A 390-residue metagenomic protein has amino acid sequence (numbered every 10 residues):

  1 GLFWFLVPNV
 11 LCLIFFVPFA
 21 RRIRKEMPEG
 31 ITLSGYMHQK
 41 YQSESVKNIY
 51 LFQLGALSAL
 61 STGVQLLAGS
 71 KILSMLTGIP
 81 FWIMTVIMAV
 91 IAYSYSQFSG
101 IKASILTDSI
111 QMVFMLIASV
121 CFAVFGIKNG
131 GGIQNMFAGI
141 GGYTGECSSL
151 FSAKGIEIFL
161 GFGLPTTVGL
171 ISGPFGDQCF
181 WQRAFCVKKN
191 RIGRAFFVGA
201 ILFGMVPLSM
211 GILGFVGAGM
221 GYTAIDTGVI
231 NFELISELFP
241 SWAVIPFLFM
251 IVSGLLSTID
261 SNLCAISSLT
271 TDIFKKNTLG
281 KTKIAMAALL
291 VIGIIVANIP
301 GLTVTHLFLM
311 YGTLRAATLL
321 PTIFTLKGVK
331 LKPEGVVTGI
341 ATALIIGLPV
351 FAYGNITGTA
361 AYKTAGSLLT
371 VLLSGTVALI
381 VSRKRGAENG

Functional and structural regions predicted by a protein language model:
G1-E29, V168, F180-F185, K189-Y222 (+2 more regions): Membrane-interface helix-loop-helix modules in multi-pass membrane proteins
F3-S96, T166-L170, V252-S261: Helix-loop-helix module between adjacent transmembrane segments
F15, F52-G63, F114-F125, L160-P174 (+4 more regions): Selective recognition of specific alpha-helical transmembrane segments in multi-pass small-molecule
G30-H38, G100-S109, F175-M205, D226-I230 (+3 more regions): Hydrophobic, small-residue-rich membrane helices and short re-entrant helix-turn-helix hairpins that build
S43-N48, S268-L302, H306: Loop-to-transmembrane helix boundary motifs in multi-pass membrane proteins
S61-I72, S96-K102, L213-A224, T258-N262 (+2 more regions): Transmembrane helix-loop junctions in multi-pass membrane proteins
T62, L66, S70, S74 (+7 more regions): Hydrophobic alpha-helical segments and their helix-loop junctions in multi-pass secondary transporters
P333-G390: A generic transmembrane alpha-helix motif of multi-pass inner-membrane proteins
